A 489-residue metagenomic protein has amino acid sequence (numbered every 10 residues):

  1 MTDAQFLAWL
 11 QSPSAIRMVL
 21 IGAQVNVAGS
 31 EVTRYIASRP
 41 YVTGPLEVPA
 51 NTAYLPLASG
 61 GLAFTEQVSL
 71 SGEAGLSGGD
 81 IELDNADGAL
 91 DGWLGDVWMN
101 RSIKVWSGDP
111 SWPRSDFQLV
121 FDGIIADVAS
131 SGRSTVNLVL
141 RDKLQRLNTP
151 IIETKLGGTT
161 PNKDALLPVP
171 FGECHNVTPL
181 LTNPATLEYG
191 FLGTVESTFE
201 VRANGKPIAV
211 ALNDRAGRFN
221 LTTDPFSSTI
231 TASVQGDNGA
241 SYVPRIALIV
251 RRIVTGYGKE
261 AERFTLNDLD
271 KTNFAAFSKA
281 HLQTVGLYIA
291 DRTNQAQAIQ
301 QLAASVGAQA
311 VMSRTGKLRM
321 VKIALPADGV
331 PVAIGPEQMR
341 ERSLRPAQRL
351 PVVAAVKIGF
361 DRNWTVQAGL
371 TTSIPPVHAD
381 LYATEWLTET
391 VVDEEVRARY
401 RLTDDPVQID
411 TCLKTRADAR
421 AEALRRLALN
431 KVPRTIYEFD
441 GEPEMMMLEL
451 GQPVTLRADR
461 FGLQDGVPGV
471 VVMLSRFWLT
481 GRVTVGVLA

Functional and structural regions predicted by a protein language model:
M1-Q118, A129-R202, S241-A489: C-terminal extracytoplasmic interaction modules
S111, K206-R215: Solvent-exposed beta-strand/loop surfaces of large extracellular or lumenal domains
L212-S227: A surface-exposed beta-strand-loop module
F226-V234: Short, well-structured beta-strand segments within conserved domains
G236-G239: Autoprocessing domains of the Hint superfamily
